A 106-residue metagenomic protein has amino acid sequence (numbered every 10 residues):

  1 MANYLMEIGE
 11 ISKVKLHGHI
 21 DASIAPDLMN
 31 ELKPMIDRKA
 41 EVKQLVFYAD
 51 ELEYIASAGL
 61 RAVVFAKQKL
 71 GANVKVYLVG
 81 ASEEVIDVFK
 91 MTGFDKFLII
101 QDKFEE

Functional and structural regions predicted by a protein language model:
M1-K15: Short beta-strand/loop segment at the start of cytosolic alpha/beta domains
Y4-M6, V76, I100: Generic structural signal for residues in well-ordered beta-strands
G18-I20: Conserved glycine-centered beta-strand/turn positions repeated across beta-sheet architectures
A22-F97: Amphipathic alpha-helical interaction surfaces in cytosolic regulatory modules
E51, E105-E106: Short secondary-structure capping/turn micro-motifs that flank functional sites
I99-E105: Short acidic-hydrophobic, aromatic-tinged amphipathic segments that line or gate anion-handling sites
